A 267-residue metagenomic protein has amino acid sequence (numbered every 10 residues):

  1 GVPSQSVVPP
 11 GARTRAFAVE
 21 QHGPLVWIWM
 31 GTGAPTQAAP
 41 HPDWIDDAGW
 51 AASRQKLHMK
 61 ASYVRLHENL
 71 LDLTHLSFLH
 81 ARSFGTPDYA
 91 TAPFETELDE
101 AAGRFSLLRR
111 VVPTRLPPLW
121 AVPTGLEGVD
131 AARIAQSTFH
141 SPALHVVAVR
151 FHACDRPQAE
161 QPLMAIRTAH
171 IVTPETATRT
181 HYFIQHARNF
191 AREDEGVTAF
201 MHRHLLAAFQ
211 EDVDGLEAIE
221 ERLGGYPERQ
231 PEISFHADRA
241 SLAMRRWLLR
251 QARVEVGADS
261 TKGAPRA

Functional and structural regions predicted by a protein language model:
G1-A51, P265-A267: Rieske [2Fe-2S] iron-sulfur-binding domain
A34-A267: C-terminal catalytic domain of Rieske-type non-heme iron oxygenases
